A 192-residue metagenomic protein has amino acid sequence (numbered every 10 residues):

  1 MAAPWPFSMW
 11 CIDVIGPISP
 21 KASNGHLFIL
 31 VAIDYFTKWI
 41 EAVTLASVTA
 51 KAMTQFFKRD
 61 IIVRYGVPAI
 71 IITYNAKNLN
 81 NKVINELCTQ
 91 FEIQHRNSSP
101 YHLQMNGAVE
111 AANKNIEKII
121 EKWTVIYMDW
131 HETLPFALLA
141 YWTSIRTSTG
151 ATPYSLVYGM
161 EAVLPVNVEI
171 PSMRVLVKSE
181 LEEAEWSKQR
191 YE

Functional and structural regions predicted by a protein language model:
M1, G16-P20, I29, K58-I61 (+2 more regions): Generic recognition of flexible, low-complexity loop/linker segments
P4-I40, A46: An active-site-proximal beta-strand-loop segment
M9, W39, V67-P68, A76-E192: Domain-scale segment recognizer with a strong primary affinity for retroviral/LTR-retrotransposon integrase
I12-P17, Y35, S47, R59 (+3 more regions): Residues immediately flanking
V14, F28, A52-F57, N115 (+1 more regions): Well-ordered alpha-helical segments embedded in enzymatic catalytic cores
K21, D60-R64, K122, I126: Histidine kinase transmitter module recognition
A42-V63: Active-site beta-loop-alpha junctions of metal-dependent nucleic acid enzymes, especially the RNase H-like/DDE
